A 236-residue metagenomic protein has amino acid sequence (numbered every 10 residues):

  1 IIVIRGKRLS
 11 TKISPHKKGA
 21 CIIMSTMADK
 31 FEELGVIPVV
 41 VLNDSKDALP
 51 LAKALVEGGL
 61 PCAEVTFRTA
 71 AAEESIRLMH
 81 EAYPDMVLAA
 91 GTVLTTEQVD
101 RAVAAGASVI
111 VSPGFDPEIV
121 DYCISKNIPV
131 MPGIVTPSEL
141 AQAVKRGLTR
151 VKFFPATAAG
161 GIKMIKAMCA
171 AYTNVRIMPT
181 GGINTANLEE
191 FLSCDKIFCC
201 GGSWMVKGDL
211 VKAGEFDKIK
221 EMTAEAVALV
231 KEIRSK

Functional and structural regions predicted by a protein language model:
I1-I23: Short, Lys/Arg-enriched N-terminal segments with co-localized hydrophobic residues within the first ~10-30 amino acids
G19-A105, S125, N174, T185 (+1 more regions): Conserved N-terminal beta1-alpha1 strand-loop-helix module at the mouth
V40, C62-T69, V87-L94, A107-F115 (+3 more regions): Catalytic beta/alpha-barrel core
V56, L60-V65, V103-S108, K126 (+4 more regions): Glycine/Thr-rich beta-alpha phosphate-binding loop at enzyme active sites
G59-P61, A82-D85, A104-I110, S125-M131 (+3 more regions): Glycine-enriched alpha-helix->loop->beta-strand junction motifs that scaffold or abut catalytic
A90-G91, P179-I183, C200-S203: Glycine-rich beta-strand-to-loop/alpha-helix junction loops that act as flexible
T96-A105, S138-R146, N184-F198: Catalytic cores of alpha/beta
P113-I119, K152-G161, K196-E215: Glycine-rich phosphate-binding active-site loops on the catalytic face of alpha/beta enzymes
